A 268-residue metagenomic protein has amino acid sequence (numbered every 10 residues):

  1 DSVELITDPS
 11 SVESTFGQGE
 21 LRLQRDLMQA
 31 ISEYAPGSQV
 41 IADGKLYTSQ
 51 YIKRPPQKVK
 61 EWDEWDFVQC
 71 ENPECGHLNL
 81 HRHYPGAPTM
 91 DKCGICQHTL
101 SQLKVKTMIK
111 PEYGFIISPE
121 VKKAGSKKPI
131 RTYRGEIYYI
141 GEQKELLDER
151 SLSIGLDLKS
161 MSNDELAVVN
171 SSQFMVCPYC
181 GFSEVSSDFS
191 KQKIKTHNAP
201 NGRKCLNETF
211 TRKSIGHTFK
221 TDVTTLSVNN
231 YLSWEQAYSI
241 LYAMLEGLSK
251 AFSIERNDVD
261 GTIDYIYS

Functional and structural regions predicted by a protein language model:
D1-G44, K53, K58, R82-S268: Extended, highly charged accessory segments
Y51-P73: Short, compositionally biased
V68-G76, D91-G94: Cys/His/Pro-rich metal-binding microdomains
N79: Cys/His-rich metal-coordination motifs, chiefly Zn-binding "fingers/knuckles"
